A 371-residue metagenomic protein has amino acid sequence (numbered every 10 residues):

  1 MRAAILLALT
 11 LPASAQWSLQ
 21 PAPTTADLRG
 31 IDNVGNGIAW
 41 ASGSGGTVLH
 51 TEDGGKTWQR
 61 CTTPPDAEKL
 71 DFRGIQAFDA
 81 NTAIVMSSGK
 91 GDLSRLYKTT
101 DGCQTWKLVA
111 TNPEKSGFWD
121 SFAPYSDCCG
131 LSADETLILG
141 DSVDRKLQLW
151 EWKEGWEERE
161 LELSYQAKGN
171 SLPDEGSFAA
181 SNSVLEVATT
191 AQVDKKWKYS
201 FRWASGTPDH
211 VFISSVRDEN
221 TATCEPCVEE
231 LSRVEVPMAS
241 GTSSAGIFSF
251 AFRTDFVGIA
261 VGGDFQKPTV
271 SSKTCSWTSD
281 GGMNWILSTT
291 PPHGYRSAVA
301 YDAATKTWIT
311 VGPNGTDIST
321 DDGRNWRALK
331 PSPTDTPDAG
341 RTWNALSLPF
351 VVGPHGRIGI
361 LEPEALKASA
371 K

Functional and structural regions predicted by a protein language model:
M1-L6: Sec-dependent signal peptide recognition, specifically the positively charged N-region followed immediately by
L7-A8, T316: Alpha-helical interaction segments
T10-P12: N-terminal signal peptide c-region/cleavage motif recognized by signal peptidases
A15-A370: Residue-level hotspots at or immediately adjacent to binding/recognition sites across diverse folds
